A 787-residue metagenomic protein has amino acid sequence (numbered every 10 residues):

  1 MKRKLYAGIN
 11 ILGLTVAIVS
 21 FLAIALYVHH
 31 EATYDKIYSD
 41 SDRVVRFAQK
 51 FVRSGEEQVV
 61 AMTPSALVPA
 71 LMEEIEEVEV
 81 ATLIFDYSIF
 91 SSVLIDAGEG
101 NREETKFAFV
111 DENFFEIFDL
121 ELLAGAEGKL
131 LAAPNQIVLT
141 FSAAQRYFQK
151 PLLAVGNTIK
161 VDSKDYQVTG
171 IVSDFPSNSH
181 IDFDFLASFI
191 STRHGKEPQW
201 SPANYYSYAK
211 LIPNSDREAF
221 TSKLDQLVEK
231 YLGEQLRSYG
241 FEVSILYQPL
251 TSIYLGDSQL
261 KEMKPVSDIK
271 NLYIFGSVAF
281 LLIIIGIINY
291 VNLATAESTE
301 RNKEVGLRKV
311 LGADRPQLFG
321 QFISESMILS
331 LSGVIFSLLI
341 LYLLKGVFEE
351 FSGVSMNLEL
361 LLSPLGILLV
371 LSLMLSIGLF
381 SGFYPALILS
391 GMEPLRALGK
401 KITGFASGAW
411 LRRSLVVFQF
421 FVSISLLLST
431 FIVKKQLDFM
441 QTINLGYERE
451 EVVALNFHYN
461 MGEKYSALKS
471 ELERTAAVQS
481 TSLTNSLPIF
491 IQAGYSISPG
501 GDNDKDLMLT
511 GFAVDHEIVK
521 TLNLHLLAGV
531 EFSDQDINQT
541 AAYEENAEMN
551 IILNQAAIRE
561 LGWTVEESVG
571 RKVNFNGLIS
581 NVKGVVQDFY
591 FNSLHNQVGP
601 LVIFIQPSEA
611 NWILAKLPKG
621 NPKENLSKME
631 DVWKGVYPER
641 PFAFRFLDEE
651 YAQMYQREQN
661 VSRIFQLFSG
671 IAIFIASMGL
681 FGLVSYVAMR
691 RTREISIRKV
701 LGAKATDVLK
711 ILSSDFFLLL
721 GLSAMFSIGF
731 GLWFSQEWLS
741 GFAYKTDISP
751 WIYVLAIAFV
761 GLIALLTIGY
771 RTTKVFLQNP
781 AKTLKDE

Functional and structural regions predicted by a protein language model:
M1-I9, G13, G286-L329, G391-I402 (+2 more regions): Intracellular coupling helices
M1-L5, Y38, V228-A279, T299-E300 (+7 more regions): Membrane-helix entry/capping segments
K2-H29, S267-K303, S330-L331, L411-Q436 (+3 more regions): Hydrophobic alpha-helical transmembrane segments of multi-pass inner-membrane transport and secretion
N10, E31, F47, L71 (+30 more regions): Generic structural signal for small/hydrophobic residues in well-ordered secondary structure, especially within
A23, M327-P394, K435, S714-F776: Small-residue-rich transmembrane alpha-helices
I24-S91, N101, P202-A209, T221-K223 (+4 more regions): Membrane-proximal extracellular/periplasmic loop immediately following the first transmembrane helix
D111-A124, I137-S267, A467-R657: Mid-to-C-terminal secondary-structure elements that act as membrane-proximal/extracytoplasmic interface segments
